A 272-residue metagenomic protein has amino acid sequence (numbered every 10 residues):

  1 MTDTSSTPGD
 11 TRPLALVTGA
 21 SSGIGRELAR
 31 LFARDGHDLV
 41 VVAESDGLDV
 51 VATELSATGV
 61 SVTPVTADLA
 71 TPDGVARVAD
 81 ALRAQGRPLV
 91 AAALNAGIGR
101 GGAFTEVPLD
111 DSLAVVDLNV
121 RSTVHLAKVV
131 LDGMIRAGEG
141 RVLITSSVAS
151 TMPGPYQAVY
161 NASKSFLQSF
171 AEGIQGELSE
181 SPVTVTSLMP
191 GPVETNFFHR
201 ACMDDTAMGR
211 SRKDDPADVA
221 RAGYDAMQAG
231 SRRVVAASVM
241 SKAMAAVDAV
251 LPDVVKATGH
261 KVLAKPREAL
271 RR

Functional and structural regions predicted by a protein language model:
S21-S22: Conserved glycine-rich cofactor-binding loop
D35-V50: Conserved glycine-rich Rossmann-like NAD(P)H-binding loop of the short-chain dehydrogenase/reductase
S56-D73: Rossmann-fold cofactor-recognition segment
A103-F104, P108-V116: Substrate-binding pocket helix/loop in short-chain dehydrogenase/reductase
A127, S163: Active-site helix of classical SDR
S147: Residue(s) in the substrate-gating loop at a strand-loop-helix junction that position the organic substrate next
E177-V239, A249: SDR active-site lid
